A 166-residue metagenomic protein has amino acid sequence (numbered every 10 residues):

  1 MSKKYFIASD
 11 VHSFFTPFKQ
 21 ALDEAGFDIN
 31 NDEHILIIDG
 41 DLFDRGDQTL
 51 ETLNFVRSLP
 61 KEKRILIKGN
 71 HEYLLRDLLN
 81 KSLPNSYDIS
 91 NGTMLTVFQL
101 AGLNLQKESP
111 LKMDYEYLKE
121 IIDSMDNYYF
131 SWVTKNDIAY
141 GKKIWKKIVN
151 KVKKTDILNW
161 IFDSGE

Functional and structural regions predicted by a protein language model:
M1-N54: N-terminal active-site segment of His-dependent metallophosphoesterases
L50-L53, R57-E166: Active-site neighborhood of divalent metal-dependent phosphoester bond hydrolases
